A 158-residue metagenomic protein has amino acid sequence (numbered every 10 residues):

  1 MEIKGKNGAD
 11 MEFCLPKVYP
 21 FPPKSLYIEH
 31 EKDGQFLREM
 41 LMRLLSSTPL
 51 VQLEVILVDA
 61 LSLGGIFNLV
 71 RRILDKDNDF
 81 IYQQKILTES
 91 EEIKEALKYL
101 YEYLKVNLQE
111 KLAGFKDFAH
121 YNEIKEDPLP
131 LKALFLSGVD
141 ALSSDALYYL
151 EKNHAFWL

Functional and structural regions predicted by a protein language model:
M1-L158: P-loop NTPase catalytic phosphate-binding loop
